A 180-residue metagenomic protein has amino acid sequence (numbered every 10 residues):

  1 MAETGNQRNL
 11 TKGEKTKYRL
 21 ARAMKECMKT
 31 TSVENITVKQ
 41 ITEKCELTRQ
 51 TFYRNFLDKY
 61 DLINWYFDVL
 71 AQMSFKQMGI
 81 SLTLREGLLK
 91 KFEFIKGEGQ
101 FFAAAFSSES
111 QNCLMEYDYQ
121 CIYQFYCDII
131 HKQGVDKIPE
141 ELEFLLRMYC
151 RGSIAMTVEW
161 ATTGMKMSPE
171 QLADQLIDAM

Functional and structural regions predicted by a protein language model:
M1-T31, Q40: Basic, helix-initiating cap at the start of DNA-binding domains
Y18-E26, K44, D61-E86, K90 (+1 more regions): Alpha-helical structural segments
L20, I36-K44, F52, I95: Append "Primarily bacterial transcriptional regulators
N35, L47, D58-I63: Short amphipathic alpha-helical segment with a characteristic S/N-K-E followed by hydrophobic residues
E46-F56, S153: Short hydrophobic/aromatic patch on the recognition helix
R85-Q100, E143, R147, R151 (+1 more regions): Amphipathic alpha-helical segments that line or abut small-molecule/effector binding pockets and mediate allosteric
K90, S110-A155: Amphipathic alpha-helical packing segments from all-alpha helical-bundle domains
E140-M180: Hydrophobic alpha-helical segments that form the core of small-molecule binding pockets and/or dimer interfaces
